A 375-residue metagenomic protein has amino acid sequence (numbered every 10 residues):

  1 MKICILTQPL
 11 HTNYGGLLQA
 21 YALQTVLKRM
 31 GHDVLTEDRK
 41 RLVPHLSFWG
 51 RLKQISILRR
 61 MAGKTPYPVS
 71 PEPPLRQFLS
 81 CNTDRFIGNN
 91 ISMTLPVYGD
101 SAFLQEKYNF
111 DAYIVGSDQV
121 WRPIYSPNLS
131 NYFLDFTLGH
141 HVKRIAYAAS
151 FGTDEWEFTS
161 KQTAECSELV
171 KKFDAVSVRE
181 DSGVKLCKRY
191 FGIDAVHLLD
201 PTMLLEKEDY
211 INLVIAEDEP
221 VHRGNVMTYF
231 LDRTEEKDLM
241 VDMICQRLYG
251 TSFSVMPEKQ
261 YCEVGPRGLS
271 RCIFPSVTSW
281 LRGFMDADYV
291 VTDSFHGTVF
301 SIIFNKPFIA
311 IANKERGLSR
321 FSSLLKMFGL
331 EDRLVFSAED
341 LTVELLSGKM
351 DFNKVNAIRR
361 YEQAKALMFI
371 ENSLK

Functional and structural regions predicted by a protein language model:
M1-C4: Extreme N-terminal starter segment of soluble prokaryotic enzymes
T7-Y14, L18-E168: Aromatic- and Gly/Pro-rich donor/ligand-binding loops that form nucleotide- or phosphate-bearing donor binding pockets
S92-A112, W121-P127, A148-G224, F230-L231: A nucleotide-sugar donor-handling region in carbohydrate enzymes
A146-T153, V184-C187, F230-L231, K237-P275 (+1 more regions): Catalytic donor nucleotide-activated moiety binding site of glycosyltransferases and closely related
I193-P201, Y249-S254, P307-A312, R333-L334: Short hydrophobic/aromatic-enriched beta-strand-loop microsegments
A195-M203, K207, E258, V264-D293: Donor nucleotide-activated moiety binding/catalytic core segment of transferases that use nucleotide-activated donors
G283-S323: A donor-sugar binding/catalytic signature common to diverse glycosyltransferases and related nucleotide-sugar
K326-K375: Leloir-type glycosyltransferase catalytic cores
